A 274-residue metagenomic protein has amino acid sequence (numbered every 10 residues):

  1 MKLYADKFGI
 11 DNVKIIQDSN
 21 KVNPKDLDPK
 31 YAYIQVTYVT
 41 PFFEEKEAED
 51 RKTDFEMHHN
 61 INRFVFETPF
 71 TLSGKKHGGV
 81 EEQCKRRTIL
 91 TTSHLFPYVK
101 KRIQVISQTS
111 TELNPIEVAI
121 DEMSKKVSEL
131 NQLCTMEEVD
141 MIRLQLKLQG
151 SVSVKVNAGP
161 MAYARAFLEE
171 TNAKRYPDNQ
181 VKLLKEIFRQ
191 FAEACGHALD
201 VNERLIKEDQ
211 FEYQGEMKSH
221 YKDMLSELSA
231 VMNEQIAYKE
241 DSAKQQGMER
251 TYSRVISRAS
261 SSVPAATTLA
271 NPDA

Functional and structural regions predicted by a protein language model:
K2-A274: Eukaryotic intrinsically disordered, low-complexity segments enriched for acidic and Ser/Thr/Pro residues that serve as
